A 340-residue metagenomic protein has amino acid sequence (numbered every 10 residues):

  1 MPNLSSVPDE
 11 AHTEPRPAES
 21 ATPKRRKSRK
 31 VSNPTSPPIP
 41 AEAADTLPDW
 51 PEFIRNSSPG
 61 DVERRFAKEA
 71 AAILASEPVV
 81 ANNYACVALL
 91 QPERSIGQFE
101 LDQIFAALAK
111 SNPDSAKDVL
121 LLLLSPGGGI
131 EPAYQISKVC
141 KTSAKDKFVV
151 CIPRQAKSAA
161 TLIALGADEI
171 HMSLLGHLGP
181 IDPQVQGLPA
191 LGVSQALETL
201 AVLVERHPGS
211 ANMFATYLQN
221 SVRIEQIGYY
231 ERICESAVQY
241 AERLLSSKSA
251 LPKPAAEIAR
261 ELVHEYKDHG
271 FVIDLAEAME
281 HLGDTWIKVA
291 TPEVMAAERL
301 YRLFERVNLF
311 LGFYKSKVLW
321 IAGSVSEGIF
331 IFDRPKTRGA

Functional and structural regions predicted by a protein language model:
M1-V149, H171, Q184-A340: N-terminal organellar transit peptides
Q91-P92, A167, L175, I181: Fold-independent oxyanion-binding glycine-rich loops and adjacent beta-strand/coil segments at enzyme active sites
S125-E131, R154-S158, H177-L178: Acidic, metal-coordinating catalytic cores used for nucleic-acid/nucleotide bond scission and strand-transfer chemistry
I152-A156, L165-G166, H171, G179: Hydrophobic/aromatic-rich structural module bridging two neighboring secondary-structure elements via a short loop
A159-A160, D274: Conserved sugar-transfer catalytic core signal across GT-A, GT-B, and GT-C glycosyltransferases
A160-E169, L174, L282-G283: Active-site-proximal glycine-rich helix-loop-beta segment
